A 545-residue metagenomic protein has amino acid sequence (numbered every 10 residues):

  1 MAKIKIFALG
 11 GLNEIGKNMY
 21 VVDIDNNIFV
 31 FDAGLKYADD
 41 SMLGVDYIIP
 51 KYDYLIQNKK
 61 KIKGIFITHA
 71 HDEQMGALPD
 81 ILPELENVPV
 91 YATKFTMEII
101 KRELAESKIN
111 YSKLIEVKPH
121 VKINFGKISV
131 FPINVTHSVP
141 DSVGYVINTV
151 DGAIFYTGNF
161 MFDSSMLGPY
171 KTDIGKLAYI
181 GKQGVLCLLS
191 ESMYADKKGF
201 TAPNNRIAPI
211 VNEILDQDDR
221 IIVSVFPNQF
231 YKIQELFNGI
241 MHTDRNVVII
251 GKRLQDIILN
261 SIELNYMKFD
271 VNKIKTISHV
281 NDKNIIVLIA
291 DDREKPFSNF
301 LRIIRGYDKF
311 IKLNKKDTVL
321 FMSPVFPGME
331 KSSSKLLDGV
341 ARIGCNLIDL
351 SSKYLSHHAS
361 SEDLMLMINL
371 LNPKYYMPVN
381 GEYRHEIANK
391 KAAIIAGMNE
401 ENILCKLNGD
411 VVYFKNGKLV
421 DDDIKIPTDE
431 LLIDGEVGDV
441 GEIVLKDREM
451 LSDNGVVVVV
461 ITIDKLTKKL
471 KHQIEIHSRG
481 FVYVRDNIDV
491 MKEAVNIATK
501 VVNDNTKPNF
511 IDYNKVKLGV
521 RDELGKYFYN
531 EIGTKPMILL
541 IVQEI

Functional and structural regions predicted by a protein language model:
M1-F66, H71-H279, N299-D308, K331: His/Asp/Glu-rich metal-coordinating catalytic cores of metallo-dependent phosphodiesterases/hydrolases acting on
K59, E84, K182, L313 (+3 more regions): Alpha-helix termination/capping residues and helix-transition junctions
L104, A393, F528: Conserved hydrophobic residues forming the short capping helix/wall of the S-adenosyl-L-methionine
E116, L288, L539-Q543: Extended hydrophobic secondary-structure segments that form protein cores and membrane-embedded regions
K118, L407, T534-I538: Short Gly/Ser/Thr- and Asp/Glu-enriched loop/turn motifs at secondary-structure junctions
G144, V458-V460, L540: Beta-strand secondary-structure signal
D196-M322, F326-N372, M377-D489, I497-F510 (+2 more regions): Hard-cation-handling environments
N509-K517, R521-I545: C-terminal tails and terminal domains of large nucleic-acid-associated and other macromolecular-machine proteins
